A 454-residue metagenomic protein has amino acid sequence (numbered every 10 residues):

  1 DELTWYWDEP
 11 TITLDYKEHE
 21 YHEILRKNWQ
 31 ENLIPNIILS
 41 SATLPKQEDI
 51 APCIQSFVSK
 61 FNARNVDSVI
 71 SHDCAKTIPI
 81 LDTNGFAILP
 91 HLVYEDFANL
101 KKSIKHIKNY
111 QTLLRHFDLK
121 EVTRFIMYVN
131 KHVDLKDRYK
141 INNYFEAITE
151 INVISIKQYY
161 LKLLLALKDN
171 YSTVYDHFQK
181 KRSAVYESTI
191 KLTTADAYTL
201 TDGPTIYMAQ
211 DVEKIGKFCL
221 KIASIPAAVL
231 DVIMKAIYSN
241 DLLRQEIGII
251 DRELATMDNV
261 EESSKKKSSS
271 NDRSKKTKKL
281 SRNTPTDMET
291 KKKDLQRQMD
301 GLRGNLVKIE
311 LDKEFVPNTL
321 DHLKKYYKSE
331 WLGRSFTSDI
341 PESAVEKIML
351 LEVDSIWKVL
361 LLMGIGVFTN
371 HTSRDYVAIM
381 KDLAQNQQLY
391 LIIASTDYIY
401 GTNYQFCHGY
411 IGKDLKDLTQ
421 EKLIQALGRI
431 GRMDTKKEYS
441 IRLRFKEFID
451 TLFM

Functional and structural regions predicted by a protein language model:
D1-E20, T43, K60-I78, R124-A394 (+2 more regions): Conserved C-terminal RecA-like helicase domain
L14-P35: Short, conserved "post-DEAD/DEAH" coupling segment immediately C-terminal to helicase motif II within the SF2/RecA-like
N28-L33, I104-I107, A197-L200, L383-N386 (+1 more regions): Conserved catalytic network of the ASCE P-loop NTPase/AAA+ motor domain
I38-S40, T112-H116, P204-Q210: Conserved RecA-like ASCE P-loop NTPase motor core of nucleic-acid helicases/translocases
I50-S103: Interdomain hinge/linker at the junction between the two RecA-like core domains of SF2 helicases
T83, N109-F117, F125: P-loop NTPase motor core
S395-I399: Short, polar loop motifs at secondary-structure junctions
D450-M454: Long, hydrophobic alpha-helical segments
